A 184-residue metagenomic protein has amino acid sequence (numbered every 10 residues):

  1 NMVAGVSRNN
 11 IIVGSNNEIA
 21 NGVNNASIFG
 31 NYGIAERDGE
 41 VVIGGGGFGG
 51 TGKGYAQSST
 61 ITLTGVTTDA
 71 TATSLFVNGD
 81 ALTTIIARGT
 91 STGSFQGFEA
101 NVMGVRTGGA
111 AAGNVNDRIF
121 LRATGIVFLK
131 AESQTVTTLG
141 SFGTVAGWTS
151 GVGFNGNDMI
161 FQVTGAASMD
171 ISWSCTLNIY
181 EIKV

Functional and structural regions predicted by a protein language model:
N1-L82: Glycine- and small/polar-enriched repetitive beta-structure motifs of secreted/surface proteins
N1-M2, N9-I11, S15-N17, N21 (+5 more regions): Parallel beta-helix/beta-solenoid repeats that form elongated, surface-exposed shafts/blades used for receptor binding
G49-Q96, M103-R118, A131-D170, V184: Surface-exposed ligand/attachment interfaces on beta-rich extracellular proteins
T124-I126, V163, L177: Short beta-strand element of the conserved SAM-dependent methyltransferase core
M169-L177: Edge beta-strands of jelly-roll/beta-sandwich modules across compartments, strongly enriched in secreted/luminal
L177-V184: Short beta-strand-to-coil "C-cap" segments at the C-terminal boundary of structured domains/repeats, marking
